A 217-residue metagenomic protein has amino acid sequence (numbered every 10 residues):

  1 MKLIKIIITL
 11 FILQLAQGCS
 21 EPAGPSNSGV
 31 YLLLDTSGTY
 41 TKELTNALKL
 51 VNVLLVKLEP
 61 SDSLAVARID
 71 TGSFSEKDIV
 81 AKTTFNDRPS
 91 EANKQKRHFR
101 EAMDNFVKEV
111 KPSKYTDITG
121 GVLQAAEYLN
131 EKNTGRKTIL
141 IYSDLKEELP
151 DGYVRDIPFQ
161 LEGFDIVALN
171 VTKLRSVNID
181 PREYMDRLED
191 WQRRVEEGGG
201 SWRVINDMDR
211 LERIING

Functional and structural regions predicted by a protein language model:
K2-T9: Sec-dependent signal peptide recognition, specifically the positively charged N-region followed immediately by
L15-G18: C-terminal motif of bacterial Sec signal peptides marking the signal peptidase cleavage site
S20-P22: Bacterial signal peptide processing site
S26-D87, T138-L140, M208-E212: Von Willebrand factor
S28, P112-G163: Exposed acidic/Ser/Thr-rich ligand/metal-binding surfaces
N86-R136, T172-L174: Von Willebrand factor
K146-D190: VWA/integrin I-like adhesion module and closely mimicked acidic/polar interface patches used
P181-G217: Von Willebrand factor A/integrin I-like adhesion domains
